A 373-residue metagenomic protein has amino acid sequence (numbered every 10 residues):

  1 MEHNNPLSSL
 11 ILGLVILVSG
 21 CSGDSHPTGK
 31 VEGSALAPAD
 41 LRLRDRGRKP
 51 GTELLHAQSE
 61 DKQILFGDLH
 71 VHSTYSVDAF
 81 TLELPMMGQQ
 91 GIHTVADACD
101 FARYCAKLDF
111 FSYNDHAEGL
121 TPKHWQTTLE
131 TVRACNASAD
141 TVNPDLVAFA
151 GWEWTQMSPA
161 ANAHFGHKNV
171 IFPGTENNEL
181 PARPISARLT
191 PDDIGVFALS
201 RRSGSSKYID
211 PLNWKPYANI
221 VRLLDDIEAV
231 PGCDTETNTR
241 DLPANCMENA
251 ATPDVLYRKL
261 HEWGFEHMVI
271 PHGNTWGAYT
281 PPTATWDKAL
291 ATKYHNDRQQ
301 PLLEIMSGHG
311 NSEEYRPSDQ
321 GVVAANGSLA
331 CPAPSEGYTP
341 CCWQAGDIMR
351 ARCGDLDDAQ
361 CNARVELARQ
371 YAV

Functional and structural regions predicted by a protein language model:
E2-I11: Bacterial N-terminal signal peptides that target proteins for export
V18-G20: C-terminal motif of bacterial Sec signal peptides marking the signal peptidase cleavage site
S22-V373: Extended, charged catalytic domains and RNA/DNA-binding interfaces, predominantly in divalent-metal-using enzymes
